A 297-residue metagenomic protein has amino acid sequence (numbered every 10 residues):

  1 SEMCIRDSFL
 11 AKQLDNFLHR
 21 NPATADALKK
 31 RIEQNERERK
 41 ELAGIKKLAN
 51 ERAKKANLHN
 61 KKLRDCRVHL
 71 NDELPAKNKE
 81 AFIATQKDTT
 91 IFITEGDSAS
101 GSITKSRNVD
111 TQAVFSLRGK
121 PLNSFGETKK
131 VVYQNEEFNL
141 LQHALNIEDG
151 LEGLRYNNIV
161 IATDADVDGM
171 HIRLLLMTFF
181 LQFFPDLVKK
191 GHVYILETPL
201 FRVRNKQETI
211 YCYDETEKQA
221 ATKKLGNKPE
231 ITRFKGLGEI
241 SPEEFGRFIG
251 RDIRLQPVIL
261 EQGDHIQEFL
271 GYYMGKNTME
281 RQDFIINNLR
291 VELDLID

Functional and structural regions predicted by a protein language model:
S1-E2, K62-L63, S124-T128, N158-D166 (+3 more regions): Short hinge/gating elements
S1-E2, R6-K120, L151, N158 (+2 more regions): GHKL-family ATPase ATP-binding module
F9, Q13, E137-L140, H171-F179 (+3 more regions): Alpha-helical scaffold elements adjacent to nucleotide-binding pockets in ATP/GTP-utilizing enzyme cores
K62-F82, N205-G236: Glycine-rich loop/turn
V68, N146, G150, I161 (+6 more regions): Hydrophobic alpha-helix feature that most strongly marks membrane-spanning transmembrane helices and their immediate
I83-A84, S98-S100, K105-R204, E208-I210: Conserved structured catalytic cores and adjacent interaction surfaces of nucleotide-binding/hydrolyzing enzymes
T90-R107, D166-L175, K235-I253: Conserved phosphate/anionic-ligand binding catalytic regions in large, soluble enzymes, centered on
E215-G271, D283: C-terminal or mid-to-C-terminal helical accessory/interaction module adjacent to the motor/catalytic core
